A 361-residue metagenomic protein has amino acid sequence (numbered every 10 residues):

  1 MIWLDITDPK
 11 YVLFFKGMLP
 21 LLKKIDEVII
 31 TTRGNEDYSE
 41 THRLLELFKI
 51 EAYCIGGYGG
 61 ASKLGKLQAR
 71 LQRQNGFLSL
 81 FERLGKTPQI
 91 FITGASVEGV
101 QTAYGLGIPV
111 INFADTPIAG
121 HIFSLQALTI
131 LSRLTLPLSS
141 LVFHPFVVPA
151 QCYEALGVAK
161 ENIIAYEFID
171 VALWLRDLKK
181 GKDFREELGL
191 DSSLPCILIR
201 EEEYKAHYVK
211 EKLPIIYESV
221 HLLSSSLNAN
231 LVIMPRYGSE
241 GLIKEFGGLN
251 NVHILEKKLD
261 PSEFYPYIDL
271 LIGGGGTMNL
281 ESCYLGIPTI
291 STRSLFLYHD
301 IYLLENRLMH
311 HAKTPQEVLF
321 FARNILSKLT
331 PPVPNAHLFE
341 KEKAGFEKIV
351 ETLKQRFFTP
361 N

Functional and structural regions predicted by a protein language model:
I6, D26-A69: Conserved nucleotide-sugar phosphate-binding/catalytic loop shared by glycosyltransferases and other
F48-E51, I55-G60, G65, I199 (+1 more regions): Catalytic donor nucleotide-activated moiety binding site of glycosyltransferases and closely related
Q72-F81, G238-M278: Donor nucleotide-activated moiety binding/catalytic core segment of transferases that use nucleotide-activated donors
I90-T102, N112, E263-I301: A donor-sugar binding/catalytic signature common to diverse glycosyltransferases and related nucleotide-sugar
N112, A119-F143, Y265: A conserved, positively charged/aromatic
S139-K212: A nucleotide-sugar donor-handling region in carbohydrate enzymes
Y284-T330: Catalytic binding pocket for nucleotide-activated donors in carbohydrate/polymer assembly enzymes
L329-N361: C-terminal amphipathic helix plus adjacent low-complexity, charged tail appended to glycosyltransferase catalytic
